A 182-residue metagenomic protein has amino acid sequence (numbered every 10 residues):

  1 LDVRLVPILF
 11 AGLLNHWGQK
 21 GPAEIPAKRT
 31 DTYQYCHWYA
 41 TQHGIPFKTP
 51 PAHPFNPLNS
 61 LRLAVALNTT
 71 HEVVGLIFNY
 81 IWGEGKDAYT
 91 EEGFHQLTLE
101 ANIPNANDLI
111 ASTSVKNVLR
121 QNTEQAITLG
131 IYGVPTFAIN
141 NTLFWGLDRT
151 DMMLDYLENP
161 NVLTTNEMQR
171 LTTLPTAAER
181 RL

Functional and structural regions predicted by a protein language model:
L1-D2, T69-E72, L76-L182: C-terminal cap of thioredoxin/glutaredoxin-like
L1-E84, T164-L182: Structural alpha/beta surface segment adjacent to cysteine/selenocysteine redox centers across thiol/disulfide enzymes
